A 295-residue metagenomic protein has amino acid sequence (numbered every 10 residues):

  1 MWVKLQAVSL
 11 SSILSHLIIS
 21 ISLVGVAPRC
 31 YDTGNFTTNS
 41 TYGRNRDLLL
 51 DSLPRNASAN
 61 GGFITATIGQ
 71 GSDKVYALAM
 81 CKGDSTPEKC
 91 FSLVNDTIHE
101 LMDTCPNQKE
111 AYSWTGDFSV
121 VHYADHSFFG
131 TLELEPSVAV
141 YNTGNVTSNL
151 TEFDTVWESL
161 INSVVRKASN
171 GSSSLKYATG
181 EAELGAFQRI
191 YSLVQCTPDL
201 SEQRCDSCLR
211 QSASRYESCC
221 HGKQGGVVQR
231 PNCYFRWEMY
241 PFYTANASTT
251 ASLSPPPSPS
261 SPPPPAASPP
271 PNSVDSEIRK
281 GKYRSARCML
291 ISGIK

Functional and structural regions predicted by a protein language model:
W2-K295: Extracellular secretory-pathway ectodomains and N-terminal mature segments of eukaryotic proteins
